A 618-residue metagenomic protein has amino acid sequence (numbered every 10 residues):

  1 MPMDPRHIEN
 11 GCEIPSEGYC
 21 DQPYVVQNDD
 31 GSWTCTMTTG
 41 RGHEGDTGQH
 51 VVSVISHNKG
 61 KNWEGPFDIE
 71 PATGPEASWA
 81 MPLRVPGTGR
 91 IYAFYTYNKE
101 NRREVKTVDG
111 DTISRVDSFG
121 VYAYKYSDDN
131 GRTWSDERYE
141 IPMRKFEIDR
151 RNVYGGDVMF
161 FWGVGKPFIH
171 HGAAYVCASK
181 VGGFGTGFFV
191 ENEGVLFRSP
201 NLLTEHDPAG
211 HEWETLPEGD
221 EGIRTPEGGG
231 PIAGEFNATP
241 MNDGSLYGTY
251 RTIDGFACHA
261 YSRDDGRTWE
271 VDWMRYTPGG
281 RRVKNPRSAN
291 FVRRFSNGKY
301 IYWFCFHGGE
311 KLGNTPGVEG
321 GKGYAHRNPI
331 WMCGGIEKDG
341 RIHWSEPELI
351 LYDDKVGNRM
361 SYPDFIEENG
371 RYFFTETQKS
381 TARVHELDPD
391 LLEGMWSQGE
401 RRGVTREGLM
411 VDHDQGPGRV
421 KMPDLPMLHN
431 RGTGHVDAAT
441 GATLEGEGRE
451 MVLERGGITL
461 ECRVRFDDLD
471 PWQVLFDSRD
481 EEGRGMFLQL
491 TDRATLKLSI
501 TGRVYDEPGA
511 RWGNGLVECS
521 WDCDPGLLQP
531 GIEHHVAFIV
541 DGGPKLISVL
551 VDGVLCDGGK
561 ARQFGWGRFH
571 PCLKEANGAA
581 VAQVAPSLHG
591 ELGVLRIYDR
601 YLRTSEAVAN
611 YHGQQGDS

Functional and structural regions predicted by a protein language model:
M1-D21, V26-P75, R84-F160, F168-E235 (+3 more regions): Beta-rich carbohydrate-recognition and catalytic domains
I8-N10, C20-Q22, A77-A80, D149-R151 (+5 more regions): Short structured motifs
T34, Y175, F373, Y505 (+1 more regions): Short, isolated positions in well-ordered beta-strands
P86, N242, T252, E367-N369 (+2 more regions): A generic beta-sheet turn/junction motif
R287-A289, N297, R327-P329, M360-Y362 (+2 more regions): Active-site lining segments that contact anionic ligands and/or coordinate catalytic metals
G403-S618: Extracellular glycan-associated modules
